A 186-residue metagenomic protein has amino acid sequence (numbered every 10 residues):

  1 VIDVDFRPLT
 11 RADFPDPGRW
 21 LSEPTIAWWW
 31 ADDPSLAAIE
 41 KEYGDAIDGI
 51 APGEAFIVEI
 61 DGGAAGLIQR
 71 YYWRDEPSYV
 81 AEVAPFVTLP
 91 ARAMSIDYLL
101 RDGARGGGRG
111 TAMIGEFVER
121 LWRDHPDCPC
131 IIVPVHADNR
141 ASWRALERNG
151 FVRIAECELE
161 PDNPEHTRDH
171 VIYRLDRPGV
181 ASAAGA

Functional and structural regions predicted by a protein language model:
I2, L9-F14, S22, G63-A186: Acyl-donor (CoA/ACP) binding surface of acyl/acetyltransferases
G18, I47-D48, W122-R123: N-terminal cationic-hydrophobic initiation segments that often serve targeting/anchoring roles
R19-P34: Helix-loop element at the rim of GNAT/NAT acetyltransferase active sites that forms part of the acceptor-substrate
W28, A37, I50, G107 (+1 more regions): Secondary-structure transition/capping residues
D32-A55: Active-site rim helix/loop that mediates acceptor-substrate recognition in acyltransferases
